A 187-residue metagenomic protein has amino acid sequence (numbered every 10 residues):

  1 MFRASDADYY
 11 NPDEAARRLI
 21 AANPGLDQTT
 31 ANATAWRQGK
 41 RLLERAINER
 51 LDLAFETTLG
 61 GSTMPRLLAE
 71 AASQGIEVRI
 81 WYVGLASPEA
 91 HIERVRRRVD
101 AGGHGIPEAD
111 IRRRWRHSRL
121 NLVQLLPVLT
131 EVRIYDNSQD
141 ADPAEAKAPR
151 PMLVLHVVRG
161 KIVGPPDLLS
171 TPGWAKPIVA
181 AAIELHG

Functional and structural regions predicted by a protein language model:
M1-E49: Conserved substrate/cofactor phosphate-moiety recognition/catalytic segment in nucleotide-dependent phosphotransferases
R3-S5, Q74, V128: Short, structured coil segments at secondary-structure junctions
A7-N11, I80, V132-I134: Conserved beta-strand scaffold positions in the cores of enzyme catalytic domains, especially in NTP/NDP-utilizing
E14-A16, G60, G84-A90, S138-A141: Conserved nucleotide-binding/hydrolysis micro-motifs of P-loop NTPases
P24-G25, E93-R97, A146-L155: Short, surface-exposed amphipathic charged segments that create phosphate/polyanion-binding patches used for binding
A31-V83, S118, L125: Glycine-rich phosphate-binding loop used to anchor ATP phosphates in small-molecule kinases, encompassing both
Q74-Q124: A glycine- and Lys/Arg-enriched "phosphate-lid" helix/loop adjacent to the NTP-binding pocket of small-molecule kinases
L125-G187: NTP-dependent small-molecule kinase module
